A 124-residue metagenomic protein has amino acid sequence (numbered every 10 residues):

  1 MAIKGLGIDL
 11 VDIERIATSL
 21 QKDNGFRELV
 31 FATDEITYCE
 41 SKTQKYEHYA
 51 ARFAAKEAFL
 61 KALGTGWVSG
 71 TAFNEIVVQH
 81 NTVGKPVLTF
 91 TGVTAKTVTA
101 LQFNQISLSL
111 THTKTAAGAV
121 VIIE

Functional and structural regions predicted by a protein language model:
M1-E124: Core catalytic alpha/beta fold that binds nucleotide/phospho-ligands
